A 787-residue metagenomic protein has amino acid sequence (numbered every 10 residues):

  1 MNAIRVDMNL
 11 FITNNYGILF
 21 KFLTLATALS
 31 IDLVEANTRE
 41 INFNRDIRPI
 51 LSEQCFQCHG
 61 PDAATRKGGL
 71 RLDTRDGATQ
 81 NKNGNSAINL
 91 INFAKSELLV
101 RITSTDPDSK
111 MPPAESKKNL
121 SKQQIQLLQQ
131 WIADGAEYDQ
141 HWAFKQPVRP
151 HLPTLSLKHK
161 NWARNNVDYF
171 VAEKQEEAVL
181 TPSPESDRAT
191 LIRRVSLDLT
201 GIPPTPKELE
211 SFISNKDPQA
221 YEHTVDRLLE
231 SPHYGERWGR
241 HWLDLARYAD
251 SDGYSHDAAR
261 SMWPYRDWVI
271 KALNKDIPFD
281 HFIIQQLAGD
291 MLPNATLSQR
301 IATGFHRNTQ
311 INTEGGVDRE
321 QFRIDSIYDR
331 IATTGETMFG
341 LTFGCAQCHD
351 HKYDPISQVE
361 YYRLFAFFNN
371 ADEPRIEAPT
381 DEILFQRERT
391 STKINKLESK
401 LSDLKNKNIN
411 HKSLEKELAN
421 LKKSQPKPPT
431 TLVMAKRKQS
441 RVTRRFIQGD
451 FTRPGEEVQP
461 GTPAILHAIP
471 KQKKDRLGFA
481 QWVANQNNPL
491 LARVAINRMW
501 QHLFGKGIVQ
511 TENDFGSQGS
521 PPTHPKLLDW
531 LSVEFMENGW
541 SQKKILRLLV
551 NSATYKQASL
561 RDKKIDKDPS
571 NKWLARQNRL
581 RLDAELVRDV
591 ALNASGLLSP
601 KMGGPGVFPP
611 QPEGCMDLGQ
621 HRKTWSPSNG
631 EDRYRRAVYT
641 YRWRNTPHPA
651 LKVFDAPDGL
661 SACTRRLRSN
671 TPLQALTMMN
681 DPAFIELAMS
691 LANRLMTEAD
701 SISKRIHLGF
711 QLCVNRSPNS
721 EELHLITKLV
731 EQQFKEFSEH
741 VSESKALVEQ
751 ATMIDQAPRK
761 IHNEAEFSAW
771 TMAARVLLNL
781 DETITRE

Functional and structural regions predicted by a protein language model:
M1-G17: N-terminal secretory signal peptides that target proteins for export/translocation
G17-D32: Bacterial N-terminal signal peptides
E35-E176, A189-R194, P204-E210, S251 (+6 more regions): Solvent-exposed helix-loop boundary motif
S109, Y254, K275, T303-R444 (+1 more regions): Active-site histidine-acidic residue metal-binding/catalytic motifs, centered on HxH/HExxH-like signatures
H159-R194, D198-H233, R247-N294, P355 (+6 more regions): Primarily short, surface-exposed interaction patches in extracytoplasmic proteins
A773: Globin-like tetrapyrrole-binding proteins
